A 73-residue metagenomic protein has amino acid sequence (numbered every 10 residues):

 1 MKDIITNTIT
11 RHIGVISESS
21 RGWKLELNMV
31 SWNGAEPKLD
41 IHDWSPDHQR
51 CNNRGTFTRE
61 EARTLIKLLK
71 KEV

Functional and structural regions predicted by a protein language model:
M1-V73: Positively charged, low-complexity terminal tracts and the immediately adjacent first secondary-structure elements
